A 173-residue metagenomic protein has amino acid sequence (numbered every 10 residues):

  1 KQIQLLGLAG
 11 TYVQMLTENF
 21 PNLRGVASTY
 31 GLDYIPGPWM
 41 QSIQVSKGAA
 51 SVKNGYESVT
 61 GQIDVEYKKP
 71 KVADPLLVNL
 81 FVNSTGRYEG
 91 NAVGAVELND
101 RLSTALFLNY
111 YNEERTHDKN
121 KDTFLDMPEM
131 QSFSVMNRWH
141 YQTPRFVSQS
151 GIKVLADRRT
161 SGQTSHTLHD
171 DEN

Functional and structural regions predicted by a protein language model:
Q2, F20-K47, V135: Short acidic/polar hinge/loop motifs at secondary-structure boundaries that mediate gating or recognition
G7, E18-N19: Glycine-centered positions in the ABC transporter ATPase nucleotide-binding domain
Y12, N22-L23, A49-K53, E113: Short beta-strands and strand-coil junctions in structured, solvent-facing domains, enriched
M15: Short aromatic-centered micro-motifs
Y30, A50-N54, N79-V82, F124-D126 (+1 more regions): Outer-membrane beta-barrel domain signature
Y30, M40, S58-T60, F81 (+2 more regions): Transmembrane beta-barrel architecture of outer-membrane proteins
Y34-P75: A beta-strand signature from Gram-negative outer-membrane beta-barrel systems, especially the internal plug domain
D64, V72-A73, F81, V93-E172: Periplasmic-side early beta-strands and strand-to-turn transitions of outer-membrane beta-barrels
